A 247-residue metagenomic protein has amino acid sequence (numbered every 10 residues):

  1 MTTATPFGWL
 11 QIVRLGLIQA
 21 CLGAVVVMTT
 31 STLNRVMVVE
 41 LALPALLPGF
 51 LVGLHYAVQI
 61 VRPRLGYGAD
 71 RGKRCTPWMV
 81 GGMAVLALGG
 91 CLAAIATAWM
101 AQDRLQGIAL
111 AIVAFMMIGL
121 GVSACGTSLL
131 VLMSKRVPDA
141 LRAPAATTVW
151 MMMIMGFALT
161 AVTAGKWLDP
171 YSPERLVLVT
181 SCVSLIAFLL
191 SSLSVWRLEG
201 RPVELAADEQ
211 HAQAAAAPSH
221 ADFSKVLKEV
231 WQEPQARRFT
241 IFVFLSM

Functional and structural regions predicted by a protein language model:
M1-Q59, R237-F242, M247: Helix-loop boundary and gating motifs at the non-cytosolic
M1-W9, P202-T240: Juxtamembrane intracellular "pre-TM" segments in multi-pass secondary transporters
M37-V38, G68-D70, A101, K166-P170: Interfacial helix-cap and linker-helix signal at transmembrane-aqueous boundaries of multi-pass secondary transporters
P48-D70, A87-G89: Central cavity-lining transmembrane alpha-helices of secondary-active solute carriers, predominantly the Major
H55-R62, A143-L168: Glycine-rich segments within core transmembrane alpha-helices of 12-TM secondary carriers
V80-L105: C-terminal ends and interior cores of transmembrane alpha-helices in multi-pass membrane transporters/permeases
M116-M151: Cytoplasmic helix-loop-helix junction between adjacent transmembrane helices in 12-TM secondary transporters
R175-S194: Symmetry-related core transmembrane helices of the 12-TM Major Facilitator Superfamily/SLC fold
